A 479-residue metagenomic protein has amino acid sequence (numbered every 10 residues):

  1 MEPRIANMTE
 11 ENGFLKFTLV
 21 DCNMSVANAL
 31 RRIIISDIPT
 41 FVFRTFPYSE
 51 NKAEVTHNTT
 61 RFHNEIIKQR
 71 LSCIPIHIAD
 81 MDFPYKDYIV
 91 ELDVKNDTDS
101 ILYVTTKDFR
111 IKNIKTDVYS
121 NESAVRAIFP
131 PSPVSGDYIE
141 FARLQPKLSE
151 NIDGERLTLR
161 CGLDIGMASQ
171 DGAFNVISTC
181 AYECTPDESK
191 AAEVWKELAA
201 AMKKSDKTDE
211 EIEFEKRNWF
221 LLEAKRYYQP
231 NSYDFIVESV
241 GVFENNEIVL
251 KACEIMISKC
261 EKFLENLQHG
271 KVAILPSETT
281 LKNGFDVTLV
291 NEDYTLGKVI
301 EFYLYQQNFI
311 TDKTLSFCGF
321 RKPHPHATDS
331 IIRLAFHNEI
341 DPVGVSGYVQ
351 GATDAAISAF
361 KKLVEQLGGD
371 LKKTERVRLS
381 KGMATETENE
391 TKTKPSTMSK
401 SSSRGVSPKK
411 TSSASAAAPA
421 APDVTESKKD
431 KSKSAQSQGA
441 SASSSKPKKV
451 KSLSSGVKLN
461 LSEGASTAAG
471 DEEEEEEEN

Functional and structural regions predicted by a protein language model:
M1-S413, P422-S434, S441, K446-N479: Protein-protein interaction/assembly regions in multi-subunit complexes
